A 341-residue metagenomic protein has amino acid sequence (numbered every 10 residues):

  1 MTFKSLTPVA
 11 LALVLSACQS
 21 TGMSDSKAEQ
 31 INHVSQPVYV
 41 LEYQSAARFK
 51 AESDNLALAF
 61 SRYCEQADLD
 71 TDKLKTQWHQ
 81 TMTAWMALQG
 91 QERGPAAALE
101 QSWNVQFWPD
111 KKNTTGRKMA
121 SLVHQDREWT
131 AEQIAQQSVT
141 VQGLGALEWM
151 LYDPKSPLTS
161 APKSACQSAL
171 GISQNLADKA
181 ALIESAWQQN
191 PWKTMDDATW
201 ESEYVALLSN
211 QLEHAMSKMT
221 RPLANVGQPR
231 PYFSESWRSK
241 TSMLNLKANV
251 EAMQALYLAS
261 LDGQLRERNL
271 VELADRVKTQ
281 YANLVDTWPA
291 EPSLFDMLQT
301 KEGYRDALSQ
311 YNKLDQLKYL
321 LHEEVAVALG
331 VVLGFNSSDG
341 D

Functional and structural regions predicted by a protein language model:
M1-T7: Bacterial N-terminal signal peptides that target proteins for export
V14-A17: C-terminal motif of bacterial Sec signal peptides marking the signal peptidase cleavage site
Q19-G22: Bacterial signal peptide processing site
S24-D341: Mature extracytoplasmic or organellar-lumen-exposed domains after removal of signal/transit peptides
